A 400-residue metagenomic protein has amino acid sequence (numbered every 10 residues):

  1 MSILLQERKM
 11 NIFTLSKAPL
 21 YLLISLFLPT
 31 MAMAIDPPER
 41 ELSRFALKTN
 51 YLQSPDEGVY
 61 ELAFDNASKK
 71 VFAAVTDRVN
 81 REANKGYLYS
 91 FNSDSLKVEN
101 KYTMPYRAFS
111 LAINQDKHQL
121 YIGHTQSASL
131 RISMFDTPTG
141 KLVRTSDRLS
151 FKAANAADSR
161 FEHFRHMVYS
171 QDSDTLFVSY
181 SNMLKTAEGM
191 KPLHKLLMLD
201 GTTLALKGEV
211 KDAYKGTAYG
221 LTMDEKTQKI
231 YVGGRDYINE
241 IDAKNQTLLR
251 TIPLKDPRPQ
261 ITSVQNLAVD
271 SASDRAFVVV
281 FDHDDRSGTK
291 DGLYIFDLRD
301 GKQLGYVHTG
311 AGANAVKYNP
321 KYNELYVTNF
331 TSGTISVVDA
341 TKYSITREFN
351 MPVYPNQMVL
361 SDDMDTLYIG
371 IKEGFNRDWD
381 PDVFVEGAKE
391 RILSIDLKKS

Functional and structural regions predicted by a protein language model:
M1-K9: Short, Lys/Arg-enriched N-terminal segments with co-localized hydrophobic residues within the first ~10-30 amino acids
R8-Y21: Bacterial N-terminal signal peptides that target proteins for export
K9-M10, F27, M33: Intrinsic disorder/low-complexity segments in short proteins, especially the signal peptide and propeptide regions
P19-T30: Bacterial N-terminal signal peptides
M33-S400: Predominantly soluble domains enriched in secretory-pathway, periplasmic, or organellar proteins
